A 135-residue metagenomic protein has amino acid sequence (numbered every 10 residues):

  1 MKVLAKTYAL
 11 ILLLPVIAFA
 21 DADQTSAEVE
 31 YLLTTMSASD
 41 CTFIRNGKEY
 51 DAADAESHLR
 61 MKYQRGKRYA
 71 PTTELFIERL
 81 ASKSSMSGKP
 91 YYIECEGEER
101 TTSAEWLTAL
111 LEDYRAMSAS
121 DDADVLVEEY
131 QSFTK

Functional and structural regions predicted by a protein language model:
M1-V3: N-terminal secretory signal peptides that target proteins for export/translocation
K6-V16: Bacterial N-terminal signal peptides
F19-A20, Q131: Compositionally biased, disordered extreme N-termini, encompassing classical targeting presequences
D21-R65: N-terminal secretory signal peptides
G47-K135: Compact alpha-helical subdomains of small soluble proteins
